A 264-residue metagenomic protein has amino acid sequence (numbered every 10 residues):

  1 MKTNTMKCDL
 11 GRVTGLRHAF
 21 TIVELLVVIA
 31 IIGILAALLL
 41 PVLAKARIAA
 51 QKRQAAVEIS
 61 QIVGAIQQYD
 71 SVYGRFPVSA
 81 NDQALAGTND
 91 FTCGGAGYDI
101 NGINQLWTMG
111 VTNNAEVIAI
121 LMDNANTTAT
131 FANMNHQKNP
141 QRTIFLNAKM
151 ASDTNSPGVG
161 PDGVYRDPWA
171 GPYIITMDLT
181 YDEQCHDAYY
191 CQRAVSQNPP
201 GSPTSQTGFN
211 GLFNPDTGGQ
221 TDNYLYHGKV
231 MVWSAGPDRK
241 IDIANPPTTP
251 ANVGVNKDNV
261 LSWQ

Functional and structural regions predicted by a protein language model:
M1-F20: N-terminal leader/signal peptides at the extreme start of proteins
M1-M6, A44, Q137, A148: Generic cytosolic/nucleocytoplasmic N-terminal low-complexity/intrinsically disordered segments
T5-L10, E24, L146, T217: Intrinsically disordered, low-complexity repeat segments enriched in small/polar residues
L16-A46, A55, I59: N-terminal single-pass transmembrane signal-anchor helix
K52, A56-Q264: N-terminal pilin/flagellin-like segments and related low-complexity appendage regions
